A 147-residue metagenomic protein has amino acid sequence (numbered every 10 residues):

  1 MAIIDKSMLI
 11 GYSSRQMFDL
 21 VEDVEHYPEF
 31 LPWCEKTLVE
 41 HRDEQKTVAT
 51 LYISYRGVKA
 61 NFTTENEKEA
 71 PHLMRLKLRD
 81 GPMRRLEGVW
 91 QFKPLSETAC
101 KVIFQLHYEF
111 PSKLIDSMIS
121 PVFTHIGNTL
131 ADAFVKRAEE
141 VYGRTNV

Functional and structural regions predicted by a protein language model:
M1-D5, H107-L114: A short small-residue
M1-E44, R144-V147: Hydrophobic ligand-binding cavity/cleft-lining segments
A2, S7-M8, M17, L38 (+3 more regions): Soluble, non-transmembrane catalytic domains of enzymes that act on hydrophobic metabolites at membranes
R15, D19, E97, D132 (+2 more regions): Replace "anionic and nucleotidyl ligands
M17-V21, Y27, A49, F104 (+1 more regions): Hydrophobic pocket/interface hotspot
F18-V21, K46-A49, A70-L76: Short Pro/Gly-enriched beta-strand edge/turn motifs at strand-loop
P28-E29, L38-D43, S54-K101, H107-E109 (+2 more regions): Hydrophobic-ligand binding "helix-grip"
F110-V147: A conserved amphipathic terminal alpha-helix motif
